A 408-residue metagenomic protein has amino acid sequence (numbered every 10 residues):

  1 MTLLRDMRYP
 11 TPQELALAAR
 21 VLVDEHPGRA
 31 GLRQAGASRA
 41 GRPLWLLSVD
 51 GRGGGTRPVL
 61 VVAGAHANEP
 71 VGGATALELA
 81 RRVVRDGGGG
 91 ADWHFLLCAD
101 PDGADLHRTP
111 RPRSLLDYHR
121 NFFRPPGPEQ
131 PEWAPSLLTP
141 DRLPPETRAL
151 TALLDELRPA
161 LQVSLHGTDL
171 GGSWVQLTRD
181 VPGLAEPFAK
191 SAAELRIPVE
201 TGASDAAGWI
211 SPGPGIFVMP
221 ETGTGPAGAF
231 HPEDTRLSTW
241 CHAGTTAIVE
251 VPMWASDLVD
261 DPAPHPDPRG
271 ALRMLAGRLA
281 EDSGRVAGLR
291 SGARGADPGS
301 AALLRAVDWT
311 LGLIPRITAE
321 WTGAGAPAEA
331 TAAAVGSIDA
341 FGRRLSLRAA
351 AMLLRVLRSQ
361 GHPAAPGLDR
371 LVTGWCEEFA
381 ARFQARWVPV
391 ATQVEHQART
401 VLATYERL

Functional and structural regions predicted by a protein language model:
M1-W45: Short glycine- and acidic-rich boundary segments immediately preceding or forming the N-terminal edge of structured
T2-R8, P182-L408: C-terminal accessory segments enriched in acidic
G51-P58: Proline/glycine-enriched tight loop/beta-turn segments at coil->beta junctions that connect or precede beta-strands
T56, V71, G88-A185, P198-T201 (+2 more regions): Active-site/substrate-binding loop(s) of hydrolase catalytic cores
L60-A63: Short hydrophobic beta-strand that contains or immediately precedes a catalytic carboxylate
H66, D100, T168-D169, P252-W254: Catalytic metal-binding/acid-base residues of hydrolase active sites
H66-A74: Di-metal (Zn2+ and/or Mg2+/Mn2+) metal-binding site signature of metallo-dependent hydrolases with the MBL/beta-CASP
A80-G90: Flexible, small-residue-rich helix->loop connector segments that border functional cores
